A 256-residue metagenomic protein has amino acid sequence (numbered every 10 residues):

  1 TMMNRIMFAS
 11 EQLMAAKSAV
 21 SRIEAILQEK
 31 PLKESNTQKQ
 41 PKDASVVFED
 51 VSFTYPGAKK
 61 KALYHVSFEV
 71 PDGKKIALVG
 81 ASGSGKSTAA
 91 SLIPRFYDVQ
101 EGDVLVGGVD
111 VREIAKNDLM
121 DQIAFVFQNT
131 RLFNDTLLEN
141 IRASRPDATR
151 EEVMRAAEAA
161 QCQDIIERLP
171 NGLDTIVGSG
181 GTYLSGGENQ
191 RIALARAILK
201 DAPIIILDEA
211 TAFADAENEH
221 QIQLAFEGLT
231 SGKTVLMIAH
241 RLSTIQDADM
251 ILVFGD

Functional and structural regions predicted by a protein language model:
M2-I26: Cytosolic ends of transmembrane helices, especially the final helix of ABC transmembrane type-1 domains
M7, S35, P56-G57: A generic structural signal for short coil/turn motifs at secondary-structure boundaries
A25, L32, R142: Conserved E/DxxT/N motif and adjacent residues on the DHp alpha2 helix of HisKA-family sensor histidine kinases
E29-L32, N171: Flexible, glycine-biased helix-capping/connector loops in cytosolic signal-transduction modules
P31-P41: Pre-NBD coupling/linker segments of ABC/ABC-like ATPases
P41-D256: ABC-type nucleotide-binding domain
